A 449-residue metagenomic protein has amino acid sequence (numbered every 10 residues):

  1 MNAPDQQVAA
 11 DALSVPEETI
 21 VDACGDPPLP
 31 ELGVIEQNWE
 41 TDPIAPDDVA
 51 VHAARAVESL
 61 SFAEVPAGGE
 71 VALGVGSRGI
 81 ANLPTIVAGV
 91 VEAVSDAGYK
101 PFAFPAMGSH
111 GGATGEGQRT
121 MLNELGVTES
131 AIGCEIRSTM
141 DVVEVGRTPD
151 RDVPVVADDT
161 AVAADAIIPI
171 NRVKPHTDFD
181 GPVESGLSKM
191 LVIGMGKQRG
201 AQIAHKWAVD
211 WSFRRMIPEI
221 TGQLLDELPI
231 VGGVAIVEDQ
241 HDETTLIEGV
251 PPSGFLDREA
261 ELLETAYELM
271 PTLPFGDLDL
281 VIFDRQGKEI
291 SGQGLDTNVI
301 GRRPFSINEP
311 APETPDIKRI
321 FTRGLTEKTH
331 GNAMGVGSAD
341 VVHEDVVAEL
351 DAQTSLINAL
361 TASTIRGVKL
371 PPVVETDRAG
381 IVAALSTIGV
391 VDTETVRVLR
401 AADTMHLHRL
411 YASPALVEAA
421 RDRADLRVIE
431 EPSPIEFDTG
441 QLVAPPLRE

Functional and structural regions predicted by a protein language model:
M1-V51: N-terminal amphipathic/basic leader segments beginning at the initiator methionine
A56-A72, S95-G98, P274-F275: Glycine-rich phosphate/diphosphate-binding loops that line cofactor/substrate pockets in enzymes
E70-G79, F102-S109: Short glycine-rich or small-residue beta-strand-to-loop segments that form or flank ligand, phosphate, metal/Fe-S
A81-K100: Histidine-anchored nucleotide/phosphate-binding helix
P84, K100-E116: Active-site histidine-anchored catalytic micro-motif
G117-P182: An acidic, phosphate/nucleotide-engaging active-site surface
A157-G287: Conserved, well-structured core segments that form the ligand-binding/active-site neighborhood of functional domains
N298-E449: C-terminal non-catalytic interaction/assembly regions of soluble proteins
